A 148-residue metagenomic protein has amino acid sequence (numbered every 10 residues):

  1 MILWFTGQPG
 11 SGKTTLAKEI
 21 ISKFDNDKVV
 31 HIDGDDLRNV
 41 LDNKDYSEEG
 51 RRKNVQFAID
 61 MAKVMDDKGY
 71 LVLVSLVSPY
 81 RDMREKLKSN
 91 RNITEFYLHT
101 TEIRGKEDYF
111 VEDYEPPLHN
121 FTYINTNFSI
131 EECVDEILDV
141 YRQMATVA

Functional and structural regions predicted by a protein language model:
I2: Walker A (P-loop) ATP-phosphate-binding motif of ABC ATPase nucleotide-binding domains
F5: Hydrophobic anchor at the beta1->P-loop junction of P-loop NTPases
P9: The conserved Walker
K13: Conserved lysine of the Walker
A17-D60: Conserved substrate/cofactor phosphate-moiety recognition/catalytic segment in nucleotide-dependent phosphotransferases
V29-H31, I93-Y97, F121-Y123: Conserved beta-strand scaffold positions in the cores of enzyme catalytic domains, especially in NTP/NDP-utilizing
V40, E48-I103: Glycine-rich phosphate-binding loop used to anchor ATP phosphates in small-molecule kinases, encompassing both
L98-A148: Small-molecule kinase domains that catalyze NTP-dependent phosphoryl transfer to phosphate-bearing small molecules
